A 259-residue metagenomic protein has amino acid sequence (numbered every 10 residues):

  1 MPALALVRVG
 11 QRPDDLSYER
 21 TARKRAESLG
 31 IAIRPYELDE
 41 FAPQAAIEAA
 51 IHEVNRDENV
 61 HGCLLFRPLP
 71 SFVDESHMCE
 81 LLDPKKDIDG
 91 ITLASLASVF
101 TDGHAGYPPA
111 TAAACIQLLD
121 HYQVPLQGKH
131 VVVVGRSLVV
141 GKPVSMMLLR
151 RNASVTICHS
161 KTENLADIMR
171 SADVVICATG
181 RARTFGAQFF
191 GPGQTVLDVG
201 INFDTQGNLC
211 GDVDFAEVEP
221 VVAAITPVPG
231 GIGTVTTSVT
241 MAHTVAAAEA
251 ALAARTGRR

Functional and structural regions predicted by a protein language model:
M1-A3, K129-H130: Residues that mark the start of a beta-strand
L4, A26-E40, V155-I157: Short beta-strand elements in bilobed, periplasmic/extracellular small-molecule ligand-binding domains
R8-K24, G106-T195, D204, N208-A216: Glycine-rich phosphate/diphosphate-binding loop of Rossmann-like nucleotide-binding domains
G10, R34-A45, S160-K161: Short beta->alpha junction loops
A46-E58: Short, well-structured alpha-helical segments in soluble
G62-L126, V131, R183: Anion-binding alpha/beta catalytic cores of soluble intermediary-metabolism enzymes, centered on
F66, A178-T179, V199: Short, well-ordered coil/turn residues at beta-beta hairpins and beta-strand->alpha-helix junctions within
E75-A97, L197-R258: Rossmann-fold NAD(P)-binding glycine/threonine-rich loop
